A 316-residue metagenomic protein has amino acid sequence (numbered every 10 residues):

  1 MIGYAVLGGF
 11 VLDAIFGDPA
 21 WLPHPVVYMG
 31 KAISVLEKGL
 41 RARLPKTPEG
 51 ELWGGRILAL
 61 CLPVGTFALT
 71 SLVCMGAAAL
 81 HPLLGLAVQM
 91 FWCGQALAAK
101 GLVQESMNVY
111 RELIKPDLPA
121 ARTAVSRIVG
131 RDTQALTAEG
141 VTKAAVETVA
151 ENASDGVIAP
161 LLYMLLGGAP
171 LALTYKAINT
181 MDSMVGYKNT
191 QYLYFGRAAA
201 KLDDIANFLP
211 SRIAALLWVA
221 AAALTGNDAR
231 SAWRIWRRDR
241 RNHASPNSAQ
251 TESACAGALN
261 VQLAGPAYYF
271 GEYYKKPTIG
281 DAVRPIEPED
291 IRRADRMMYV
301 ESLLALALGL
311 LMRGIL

Functional and structural regions predicted by a protein language model:
M1-T174, I178, G186-L316: Hydrophobic alpha-helical transmembrane segments
S183: Glycine-rich phosphate/dinucleotide-binding loop and adjoining beta-alpha-beta core of small-molecule
